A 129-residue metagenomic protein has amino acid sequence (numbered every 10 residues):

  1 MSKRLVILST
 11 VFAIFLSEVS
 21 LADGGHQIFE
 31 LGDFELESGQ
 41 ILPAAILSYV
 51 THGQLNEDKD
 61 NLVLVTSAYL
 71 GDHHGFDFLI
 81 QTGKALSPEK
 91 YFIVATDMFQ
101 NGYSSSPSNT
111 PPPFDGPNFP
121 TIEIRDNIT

Functional and structural regions predicted by a protein language model:
M1-L8: Bacterial N-terminal signal peptides that target proteins for export
S9-S17: Bacterial N-terminal signal peptides
L16-G24: Bacterial Sec-dependent signal peptides at the C-terminal "C-region" and cleavage site
D23-T51: N-terminal cap/lid segment of alpha/beta-hydrolase-fold proteins
V50-P113: N-terminal cap/lid subdomain of alpha/beta-hydrolase-fold enzymes
D115-T129: Alpha/beta-hydrolase active-site loop
